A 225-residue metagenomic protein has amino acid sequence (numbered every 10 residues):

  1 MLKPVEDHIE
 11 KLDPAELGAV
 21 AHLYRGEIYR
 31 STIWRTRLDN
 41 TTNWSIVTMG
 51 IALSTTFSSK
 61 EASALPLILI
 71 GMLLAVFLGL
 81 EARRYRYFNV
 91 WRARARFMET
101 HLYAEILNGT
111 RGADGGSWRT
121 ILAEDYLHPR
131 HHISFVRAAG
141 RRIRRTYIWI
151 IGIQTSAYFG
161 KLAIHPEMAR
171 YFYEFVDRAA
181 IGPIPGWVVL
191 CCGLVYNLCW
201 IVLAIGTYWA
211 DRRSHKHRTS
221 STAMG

Functional and structural regions predicted by a protein language model:
M1-L23, I106-H128: Short, charged cytosolic
D7-S58, W200-I201, I205: Cytosolic-side membrane-entry/anchor segment at the start of a transmembrane helix
I9-A21, N89-E99, L127-T146: Hydrophobic alpha-helical transmembrane segments
Y29-D39, S117-S156, G186: Loop-to-transmembrane boundary segments
T48-P66, I153-D177: Juxtamembrane "helix exit" motif at the C-terminal ends of alpha-helical transmembrane segments in multi-pass membrane
P66-L74: Hydrophobic core segments of alpha-helical transmembrane domains in multi-pass membrane proteins
L74-A123, V202-T219: Inner-leaflet juxtamembrane helices
K161-G225: Alpha-helical transmembrane anchor segments
